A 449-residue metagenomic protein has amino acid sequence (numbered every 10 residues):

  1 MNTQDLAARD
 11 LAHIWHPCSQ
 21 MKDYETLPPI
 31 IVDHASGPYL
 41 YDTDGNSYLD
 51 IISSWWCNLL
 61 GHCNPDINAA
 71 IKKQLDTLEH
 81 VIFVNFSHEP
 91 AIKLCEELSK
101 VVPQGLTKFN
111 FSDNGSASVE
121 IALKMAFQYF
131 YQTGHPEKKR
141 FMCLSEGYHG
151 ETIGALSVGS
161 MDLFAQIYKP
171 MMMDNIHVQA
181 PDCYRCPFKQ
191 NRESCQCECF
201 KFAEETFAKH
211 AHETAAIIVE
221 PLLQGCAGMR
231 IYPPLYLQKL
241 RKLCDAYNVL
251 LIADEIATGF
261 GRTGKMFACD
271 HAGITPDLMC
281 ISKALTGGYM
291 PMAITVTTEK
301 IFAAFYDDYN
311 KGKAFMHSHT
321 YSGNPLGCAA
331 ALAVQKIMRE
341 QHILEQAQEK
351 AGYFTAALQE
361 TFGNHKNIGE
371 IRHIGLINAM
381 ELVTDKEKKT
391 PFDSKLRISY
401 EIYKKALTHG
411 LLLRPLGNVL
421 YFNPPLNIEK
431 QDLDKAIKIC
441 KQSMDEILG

Functional and structural regions predicted by a protein language model:
M1-G449: Conserved N-terminal phosphate-binding loop of PLP-dependent enzymes in the Aspartate aminotransferase
